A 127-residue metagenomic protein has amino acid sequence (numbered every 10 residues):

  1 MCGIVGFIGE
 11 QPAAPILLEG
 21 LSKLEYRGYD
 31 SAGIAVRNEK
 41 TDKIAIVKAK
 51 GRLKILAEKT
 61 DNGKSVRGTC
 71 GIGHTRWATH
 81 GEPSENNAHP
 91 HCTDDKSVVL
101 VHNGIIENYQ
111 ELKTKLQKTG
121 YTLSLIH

Functional and structural regions predicted by a protein language model:
M1-K118: N-terminal glutamine amidotransferase
G120-L123: Short, polar/flexible loop-turn hinges at active-site or ligand-entry regions and domain interfaces
I126-H127: Conserved small/polar residues in nucleotide/adenosyl-binding loops
